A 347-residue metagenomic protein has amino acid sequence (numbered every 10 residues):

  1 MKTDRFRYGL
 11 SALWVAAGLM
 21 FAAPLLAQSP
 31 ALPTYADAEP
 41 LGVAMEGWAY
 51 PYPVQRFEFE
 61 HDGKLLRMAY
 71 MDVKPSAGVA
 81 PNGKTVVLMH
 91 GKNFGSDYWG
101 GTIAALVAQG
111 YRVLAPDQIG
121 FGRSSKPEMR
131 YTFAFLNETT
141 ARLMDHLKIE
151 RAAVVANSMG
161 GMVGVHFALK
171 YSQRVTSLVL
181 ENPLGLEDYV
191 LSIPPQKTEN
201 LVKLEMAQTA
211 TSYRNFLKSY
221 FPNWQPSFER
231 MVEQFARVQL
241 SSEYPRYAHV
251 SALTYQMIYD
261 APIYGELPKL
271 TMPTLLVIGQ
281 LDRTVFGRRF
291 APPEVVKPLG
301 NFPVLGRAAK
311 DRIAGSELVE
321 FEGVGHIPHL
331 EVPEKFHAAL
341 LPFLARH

Functional and structural regions predicted by a protein language model:
V43-P75: N-terminal cap/lid segment of alpha/beta-hydrolase-fold proteins
Q55, D97, Q118-F133, Y189: Glycine-rich "HGGG/HGxG" loop immediately N-terminal to the catalytic nucleophile of the alpha/beta-hydrolase
D62, L66, V73-R123, A339: Conserved HGGG/HGGXW glycine-rich cap/lid loop of the alpha/beta-hydrolase fold
A134-A152: Conserved acidic catalytic loop of the alpha/beta-hydrolase fold
V165, L169, T176-Q208: Flexible "cap/lid" loop of the alpha/beta hydrolase fold
Q208-K269: Conserved alpha/beta-hydrolase catalytic His-Asp/Glu region
E243-D311: Conserved serine/cysteine hydrolase catalytic core
P303-H347: Catalytic active-site module of serine/aspartate enzymes centered on a nucleophile-bearing elbow/loop
